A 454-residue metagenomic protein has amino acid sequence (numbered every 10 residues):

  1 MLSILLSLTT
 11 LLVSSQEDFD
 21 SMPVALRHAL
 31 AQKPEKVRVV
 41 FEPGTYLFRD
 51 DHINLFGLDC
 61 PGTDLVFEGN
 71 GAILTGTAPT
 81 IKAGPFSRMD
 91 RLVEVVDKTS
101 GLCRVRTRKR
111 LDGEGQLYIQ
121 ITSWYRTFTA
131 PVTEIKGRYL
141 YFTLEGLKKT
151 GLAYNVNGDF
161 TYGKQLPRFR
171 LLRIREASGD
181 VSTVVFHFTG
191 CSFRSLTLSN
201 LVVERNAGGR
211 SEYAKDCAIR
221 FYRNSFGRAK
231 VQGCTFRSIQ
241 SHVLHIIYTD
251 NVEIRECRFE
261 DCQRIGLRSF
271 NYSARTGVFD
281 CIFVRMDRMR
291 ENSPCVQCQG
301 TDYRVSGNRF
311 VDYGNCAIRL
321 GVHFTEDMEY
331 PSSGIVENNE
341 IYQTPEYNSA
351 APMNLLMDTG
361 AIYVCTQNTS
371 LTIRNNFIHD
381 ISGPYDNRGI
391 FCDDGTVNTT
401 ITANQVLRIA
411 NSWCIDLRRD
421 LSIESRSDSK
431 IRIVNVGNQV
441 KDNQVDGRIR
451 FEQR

Functional and structural regions predicted by a protein language model:
L2-T10: Sec-dependent N-terminal signal peptides
Q16-L65, G71-T80, R126, G146 (+3 more regions): N-terminal extracellular ligand-recognition/capping segment immediately after the signal peptide
R27, D51-G57, K82-A83, D180-T189 (+8 more regions): Extracellular beta-strand/beta-solenoid scaffold signature
V40, D59, V66-E68, T75 (+15 more regions): Extracellular beta-strand solenoid repeats
L47-R49, G62-E94, V156-S192, T197-D216: Right-handed parallel beta-helix/beta-spiral solenoid domain characteristic of secreted/periplasmic
N70-G71, R194-R205, G227-S238, D250-R264 (+7 more regions): Right-handed parallel beta-helix
I73-E145: Autoprocessing Asn-cyclization modules and mimics
T75, A83-D90, T143-K148, L152-Y162 (+2 more regions): Acidic, glycine- and Ser/Thr-rich low-complexity intrinsically disordered tracts in extracellular/secreted proteins
